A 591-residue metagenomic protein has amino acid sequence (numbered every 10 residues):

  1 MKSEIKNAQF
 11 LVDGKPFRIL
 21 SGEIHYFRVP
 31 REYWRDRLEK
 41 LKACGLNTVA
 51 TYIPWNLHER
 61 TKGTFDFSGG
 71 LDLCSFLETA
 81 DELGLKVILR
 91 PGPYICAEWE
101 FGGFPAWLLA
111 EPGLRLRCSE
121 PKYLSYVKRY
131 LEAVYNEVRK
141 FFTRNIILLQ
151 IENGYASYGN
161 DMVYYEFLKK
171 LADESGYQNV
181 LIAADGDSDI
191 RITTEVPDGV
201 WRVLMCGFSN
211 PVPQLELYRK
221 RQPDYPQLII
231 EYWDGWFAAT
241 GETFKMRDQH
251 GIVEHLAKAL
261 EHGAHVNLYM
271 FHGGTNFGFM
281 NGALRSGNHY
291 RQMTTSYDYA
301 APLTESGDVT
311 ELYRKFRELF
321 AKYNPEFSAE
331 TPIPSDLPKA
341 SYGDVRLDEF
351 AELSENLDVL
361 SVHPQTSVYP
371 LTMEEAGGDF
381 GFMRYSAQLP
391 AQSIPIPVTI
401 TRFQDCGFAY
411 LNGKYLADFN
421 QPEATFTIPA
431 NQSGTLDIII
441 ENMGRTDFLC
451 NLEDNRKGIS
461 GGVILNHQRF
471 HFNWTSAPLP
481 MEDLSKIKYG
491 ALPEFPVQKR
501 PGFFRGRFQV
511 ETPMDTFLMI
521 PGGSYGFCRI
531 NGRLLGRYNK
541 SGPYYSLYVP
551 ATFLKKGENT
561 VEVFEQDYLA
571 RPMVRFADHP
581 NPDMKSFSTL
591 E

Functional and structural regions predicted by a protein language model:
M1-T48, E78: N-terminal carbohydrate-binding accessory modules
I19-R31, W55-D72, L109-R129, Q150-D161 (+3 more regions): The substrate-binding groove and active-site-proximal loops of carbohydrate-active enzymes, especially glycoside
R35-E100, K169-E174: Aromatic-lined substrate-binding rim segments of carbohydrate-active enzymes
G63-G69, P93-R117, Y165-K169, G199-R202 (+1 more regions): Aromatic- and acidic-residue-enriched segments that line the glycan-binding/catalytic groove of carbohydrate-active
D72-L89, P112-I146: An active-site-proximal structural segment forming one wall of the substrate-binding cleft that immediately precedes
Y123-P197: Active-site neighborhood of glycoside hydrolase catalytic domains
E174-S175, M205-T304, D308-E311, L319: Catalytic-core region of carbohydrate-active enzymes that cleave or remodel glycosidic bonds
P395-Y410, L436, F508-N531, Y538-N539 (+1 more regions): Aromatic-lined ligand-binding clefts that engage carbohydrates, nucleic acids, or primary amines
